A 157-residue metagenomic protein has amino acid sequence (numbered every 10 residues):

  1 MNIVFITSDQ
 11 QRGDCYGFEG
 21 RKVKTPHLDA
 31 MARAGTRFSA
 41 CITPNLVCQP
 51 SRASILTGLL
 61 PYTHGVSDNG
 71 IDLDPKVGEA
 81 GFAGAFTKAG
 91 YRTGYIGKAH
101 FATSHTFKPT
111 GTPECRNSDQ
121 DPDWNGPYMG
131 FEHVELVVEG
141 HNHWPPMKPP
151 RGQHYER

Functional and structural regions predicted by a protein language model:
M1-R157: Formylglycine-dependent sulfatase
